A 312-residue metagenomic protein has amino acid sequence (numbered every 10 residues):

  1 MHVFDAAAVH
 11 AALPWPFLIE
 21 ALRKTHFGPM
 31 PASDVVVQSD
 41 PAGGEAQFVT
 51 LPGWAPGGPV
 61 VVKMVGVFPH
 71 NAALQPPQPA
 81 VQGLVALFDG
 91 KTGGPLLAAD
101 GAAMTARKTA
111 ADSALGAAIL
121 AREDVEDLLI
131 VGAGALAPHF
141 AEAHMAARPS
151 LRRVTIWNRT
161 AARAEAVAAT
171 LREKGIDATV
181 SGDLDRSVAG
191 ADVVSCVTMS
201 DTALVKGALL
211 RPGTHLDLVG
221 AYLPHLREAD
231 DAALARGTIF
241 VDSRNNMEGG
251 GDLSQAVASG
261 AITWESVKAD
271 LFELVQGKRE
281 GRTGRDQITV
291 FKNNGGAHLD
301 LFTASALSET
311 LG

Functional and structural regions predicted by a protein language model:
M1-A106, A114, D124, H298-L301 (+1 more regions): N-terminal ligand-binding/catalytic initiation module
L120-D127, S150, R211-P212: Short helix-loop-beta connector
L128-L129, T289: Conserved beta-strand elements of the Class I
A133-G134: Glycine-rich Rossmann-fold phosphate-binding loop(s) that bind the pyrophosphate of adenine dinucleotide cofactors
A137-P138: N-terminal Rossmann-fold NAD(P) dinucleotide-binding loop
A147-K174: NAD(P)-binding Rossmann-fold cofactor-contacting core
K174-A256, A261: Rossmann-like adenosine-cofactor binding region
P224-G312: Adenosine-phosphate binding glycine-rich loop
